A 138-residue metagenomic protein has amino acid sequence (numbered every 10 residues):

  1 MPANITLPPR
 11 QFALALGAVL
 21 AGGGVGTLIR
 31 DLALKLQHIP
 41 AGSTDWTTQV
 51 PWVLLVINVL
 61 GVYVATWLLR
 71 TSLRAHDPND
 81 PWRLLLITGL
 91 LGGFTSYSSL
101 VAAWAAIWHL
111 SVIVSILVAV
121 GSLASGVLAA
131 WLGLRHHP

Functional and structural regions predicted by a protein language model:
M1-P138: Membrane-interface helix-loop junctions in multi-pass transporters/channels
